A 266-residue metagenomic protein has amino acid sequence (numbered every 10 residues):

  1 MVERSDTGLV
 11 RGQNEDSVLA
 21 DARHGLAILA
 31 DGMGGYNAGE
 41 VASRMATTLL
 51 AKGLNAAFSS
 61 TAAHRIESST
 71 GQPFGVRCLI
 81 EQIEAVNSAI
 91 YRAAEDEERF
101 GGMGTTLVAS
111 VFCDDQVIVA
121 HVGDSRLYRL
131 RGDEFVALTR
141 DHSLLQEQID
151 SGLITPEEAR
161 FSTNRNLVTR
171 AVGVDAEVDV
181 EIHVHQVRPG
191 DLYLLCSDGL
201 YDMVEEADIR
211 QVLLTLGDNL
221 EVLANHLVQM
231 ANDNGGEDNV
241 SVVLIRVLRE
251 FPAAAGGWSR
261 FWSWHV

Functional and structural regions predicted by a protein language model:
M1-V266: PP2C/PPM-type serine/threonine phosphatase catalytic domain
